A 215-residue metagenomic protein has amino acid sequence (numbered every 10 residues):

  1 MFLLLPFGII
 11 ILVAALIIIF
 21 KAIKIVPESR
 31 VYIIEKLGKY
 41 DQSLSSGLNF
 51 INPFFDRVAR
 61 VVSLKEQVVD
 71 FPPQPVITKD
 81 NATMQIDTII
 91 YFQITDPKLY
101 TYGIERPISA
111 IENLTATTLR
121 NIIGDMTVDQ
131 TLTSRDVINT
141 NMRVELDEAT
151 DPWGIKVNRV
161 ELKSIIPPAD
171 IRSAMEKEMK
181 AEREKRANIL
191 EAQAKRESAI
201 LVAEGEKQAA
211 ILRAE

Functional and structural regions predicted by a protein language model:
M1-P75, Y100, I104, E112 (+3 more regions): Interfacial loop/beta elements and low-complexity acidic/Ser/Thr-rich segments of macromolecular assembly/processing
V62-E215: Elongated, amphipathic alpha-helices that form coiled-coils and helical stalk/scaffold elements used
